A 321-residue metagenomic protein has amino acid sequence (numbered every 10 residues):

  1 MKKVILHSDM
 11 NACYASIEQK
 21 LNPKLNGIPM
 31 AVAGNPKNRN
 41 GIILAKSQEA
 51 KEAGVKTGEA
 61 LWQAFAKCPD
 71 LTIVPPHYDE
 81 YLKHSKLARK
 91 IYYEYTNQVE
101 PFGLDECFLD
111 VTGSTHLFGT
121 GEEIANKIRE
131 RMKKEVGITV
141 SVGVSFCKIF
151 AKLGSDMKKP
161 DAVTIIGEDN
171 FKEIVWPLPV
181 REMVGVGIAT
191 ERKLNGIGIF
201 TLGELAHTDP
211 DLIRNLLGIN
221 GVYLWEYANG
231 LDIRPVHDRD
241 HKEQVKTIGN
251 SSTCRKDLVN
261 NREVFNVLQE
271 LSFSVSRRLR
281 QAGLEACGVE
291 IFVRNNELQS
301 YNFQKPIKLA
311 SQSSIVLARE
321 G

Functional and structural regions predicted by a protein language model:
M1-E226, V236-R239, R277: Gly/Gly-Pro- and Ser/Thr-rich, intrinsically disordered tail segments characteristic of DNA damage-repair and tolerance
H7, N195-G321: DNA-contacting surface of Y-family translesion DNA polymerases
